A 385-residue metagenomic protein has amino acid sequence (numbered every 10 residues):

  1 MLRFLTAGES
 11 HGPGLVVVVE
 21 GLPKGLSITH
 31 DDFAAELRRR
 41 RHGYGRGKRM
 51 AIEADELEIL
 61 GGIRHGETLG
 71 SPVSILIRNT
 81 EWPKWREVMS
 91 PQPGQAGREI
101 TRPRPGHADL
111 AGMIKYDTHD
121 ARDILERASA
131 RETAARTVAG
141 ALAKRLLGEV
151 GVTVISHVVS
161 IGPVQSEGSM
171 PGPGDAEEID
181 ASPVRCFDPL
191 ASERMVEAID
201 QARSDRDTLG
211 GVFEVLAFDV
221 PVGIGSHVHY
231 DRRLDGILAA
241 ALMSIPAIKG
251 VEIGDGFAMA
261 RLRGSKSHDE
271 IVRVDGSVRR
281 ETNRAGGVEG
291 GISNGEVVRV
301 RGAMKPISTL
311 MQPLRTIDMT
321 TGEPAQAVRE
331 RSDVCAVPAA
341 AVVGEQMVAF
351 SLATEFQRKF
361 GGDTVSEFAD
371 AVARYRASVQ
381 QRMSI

Functional and structural regions predicted by a protein language model:
M1-I385: Generic N-terminal targeting/processing segments that precede catalytic cores or assembly contacts
